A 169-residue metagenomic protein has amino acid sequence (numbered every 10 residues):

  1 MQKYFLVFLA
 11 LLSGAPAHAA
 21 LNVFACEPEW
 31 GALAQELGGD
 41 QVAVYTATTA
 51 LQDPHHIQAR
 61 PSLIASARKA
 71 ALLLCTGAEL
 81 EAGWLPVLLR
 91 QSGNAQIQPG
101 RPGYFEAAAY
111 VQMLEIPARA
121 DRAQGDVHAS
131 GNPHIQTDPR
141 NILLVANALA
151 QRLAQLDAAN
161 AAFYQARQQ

Functional and structural regions predicted by a protein language model:
Y4-S13: Sec-dependent N-terminal signal peptides
G14-H18: N-terminal signal peptide c-region/cleavage motif recognized by signal peptidases
A19-Q169: Extracytoplasmic metal-acquisition and chelation regions
